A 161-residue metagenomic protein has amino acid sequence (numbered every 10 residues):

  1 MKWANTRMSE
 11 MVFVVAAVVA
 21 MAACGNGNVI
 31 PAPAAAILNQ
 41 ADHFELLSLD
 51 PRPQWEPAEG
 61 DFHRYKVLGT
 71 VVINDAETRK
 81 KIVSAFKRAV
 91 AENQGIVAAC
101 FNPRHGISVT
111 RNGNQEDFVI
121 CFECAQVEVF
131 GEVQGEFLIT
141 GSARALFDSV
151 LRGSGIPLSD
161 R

Functional and structural regions predicted by a protein language model:
M1-R7: N-terminal secretory signal peptides that target proteins for export/translocation
M8-M11, S159: Intrinsically disordered, low-complexity, compositionally biased regions/tails
E10-A22: Bacterial N-terminal signal peptides
C24-R161: Function-determining sites in protein domains
